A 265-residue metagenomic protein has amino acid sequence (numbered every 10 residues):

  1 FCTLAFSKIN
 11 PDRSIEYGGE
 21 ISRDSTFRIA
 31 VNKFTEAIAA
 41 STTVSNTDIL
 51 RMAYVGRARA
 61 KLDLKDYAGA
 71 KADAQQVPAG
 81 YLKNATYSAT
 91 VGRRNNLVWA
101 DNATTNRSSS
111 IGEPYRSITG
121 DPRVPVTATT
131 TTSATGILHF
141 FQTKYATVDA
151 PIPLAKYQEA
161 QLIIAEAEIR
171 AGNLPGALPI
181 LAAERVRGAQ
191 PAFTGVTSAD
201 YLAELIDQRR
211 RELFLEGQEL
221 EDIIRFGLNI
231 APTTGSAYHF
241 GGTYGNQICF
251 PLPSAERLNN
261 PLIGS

Functional and structural regions predicted by a protein language model:
F1-K8, F27-I38, N46-Q75, I152-A183 (+1 more regions): Extended, hydrophobic/aromatic-rich amphipathic alpha-helical segments that build helical scaffolds
N10-Y17, V91-R93: Short linear capping/connector segments at secondary-structure termini
R13-D24, V148-P151, E166-R170, Q190-A192: Second-shell loop/turn segments in exported
F27, V31-F34, K65-Q158, Q190 (+6 more regions): Hydrophobic-face positions in mid-chain alpha helices that act as interaction patches
T42-L50, N84, A192-G195: Surface-exposed patches in mature extracellular/periplasmic domains of secreted proteins
V126-A128, K144-V148, R170-I180, V186 (+1 more regions): Terminal alpha-helical segments
